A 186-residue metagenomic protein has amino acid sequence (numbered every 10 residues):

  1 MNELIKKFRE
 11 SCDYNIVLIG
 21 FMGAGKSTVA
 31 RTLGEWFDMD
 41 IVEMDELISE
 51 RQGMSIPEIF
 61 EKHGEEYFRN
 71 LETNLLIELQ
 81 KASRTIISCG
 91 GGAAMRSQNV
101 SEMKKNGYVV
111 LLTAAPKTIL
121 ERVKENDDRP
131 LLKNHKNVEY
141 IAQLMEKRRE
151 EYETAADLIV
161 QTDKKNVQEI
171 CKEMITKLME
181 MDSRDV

Functional and structural regions predicted by a protein language model:
N2-S11, T32, W36, E146-V186: NTP-dependent small-molecule kinase module
L18: Hydrophobic anchor at the beta1->P-loop junction of P-loop NTPases
F21: P-loop (Walker A) phosphate-binding loop of NTP-binding proteins
A24: ATP-binding Walker
S27: Walker A/P-loop
E43-A93, S97-K104, D128-P130: ATP-dependent small-molecule kinase phosphotransfer cores that center on conserved nucleotide phosphate-binding segments
G91-A93, A115-K117, K165: Short glycine-rich anion-binding loops that position phosphate/pyrophosphate groups of nucleotides and phosphorylated
K105-E150: A glycine- and Lys/Arg-enriched "phosphate-lid" helix/loop adjacent to the NTP-binding pocket of small-molecule kinases
